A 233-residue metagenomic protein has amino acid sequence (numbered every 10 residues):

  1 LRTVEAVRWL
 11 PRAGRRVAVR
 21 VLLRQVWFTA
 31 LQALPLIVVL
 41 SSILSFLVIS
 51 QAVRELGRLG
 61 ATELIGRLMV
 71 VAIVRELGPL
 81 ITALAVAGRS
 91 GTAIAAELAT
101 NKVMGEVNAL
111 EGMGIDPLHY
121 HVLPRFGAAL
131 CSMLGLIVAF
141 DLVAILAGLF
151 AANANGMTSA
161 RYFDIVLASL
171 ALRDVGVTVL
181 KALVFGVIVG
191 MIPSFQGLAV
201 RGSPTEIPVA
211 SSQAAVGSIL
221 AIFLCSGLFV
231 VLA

Functional and structural regions predicted by a protein language model:
L1-V21, Q196-G197, R201: Short, membrane-interfacial amphipathic segments enriched in basic
Q25-I81, A85: Active-site cofactor/substrate anionic-group-binding motifs, chiefly glycine- and Lys/Arg-rich phosphate-binding loops
A30, L34, V38, L77 (+4 more regions): Selective transmembrane-helix segments that form parts of the transport pathway or gating/packing helices in multipass
V39-F46, L130, L134, V138 (+7 more regions): Generic alpha-helical transmembrane segments of integral inner-membrane proteins, especially permease/transport modules
Q51-V74, A139-L183, V187, M191-Q213 (+1 more regions): Membrane-interfacial helix-loop-helix connectors in multipass membrane proteins
L84-K102: A hydrophobic alpha-helix feature that marks transmembrane segments and, especially, their cytosolic C-terminal ends
E97-L123, P204-I207: Short cytoplasmic-facing helical segments at TM-TM junctions of multi-pass membrane proteins
I207, Q213-V230: Final/C-terminal transmembrane alpha-helix of multipass membrane proteins
